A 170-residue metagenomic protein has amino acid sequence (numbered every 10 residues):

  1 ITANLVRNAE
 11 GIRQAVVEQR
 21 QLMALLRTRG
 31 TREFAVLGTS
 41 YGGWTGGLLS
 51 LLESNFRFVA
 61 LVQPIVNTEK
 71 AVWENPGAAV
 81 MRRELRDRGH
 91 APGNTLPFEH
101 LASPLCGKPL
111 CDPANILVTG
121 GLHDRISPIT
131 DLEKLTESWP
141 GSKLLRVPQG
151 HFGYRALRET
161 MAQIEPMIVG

Functional and structural regions predicted by a protein language model:
I1-R13: Cap/lid segment of the alpha/beta-hydrolase catalytic domain
V16-R32: Conserved acidic catalytic loop of the alpha/beta-hydrolase fold
E33-A35, F58: Residue in the alpha/beta-hydrolase core beta-strand immediately N-terminal to the catalytic nucleophile
V36-G38, V62, T119: Short beta-strand immediately N-terminal to the catalytic nucleophile in serine-hydrolase-like folds
L37-G46: Gly/Ala-rich beta-loop-alpha elbow adjacent to hydrolase catalytic centers
L48-P92, R146: Hydrolase active-site cap/lid region
A71-E137: The feature captures the conserved acid-bearing segment of alpha/beta-hydrolase catalytic domains
Q149-A162: Catalytic histidine-centered segment of alpha/beta-hydrolase-like enzymes
